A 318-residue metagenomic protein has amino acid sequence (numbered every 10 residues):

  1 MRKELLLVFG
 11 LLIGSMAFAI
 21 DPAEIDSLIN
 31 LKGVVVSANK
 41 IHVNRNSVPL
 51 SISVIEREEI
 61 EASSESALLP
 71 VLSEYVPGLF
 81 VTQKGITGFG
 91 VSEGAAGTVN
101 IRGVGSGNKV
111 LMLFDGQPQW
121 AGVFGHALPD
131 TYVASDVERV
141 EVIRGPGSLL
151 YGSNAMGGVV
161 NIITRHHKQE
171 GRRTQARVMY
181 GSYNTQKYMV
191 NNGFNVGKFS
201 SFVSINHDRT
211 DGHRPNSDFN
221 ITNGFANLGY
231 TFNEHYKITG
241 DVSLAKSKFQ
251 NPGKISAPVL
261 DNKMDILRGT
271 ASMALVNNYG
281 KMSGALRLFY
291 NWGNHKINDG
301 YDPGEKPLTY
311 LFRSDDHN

Functional and structural regions predicted by a protein language model:
I20-E61, L69, G107: Short, acidic, small-residue-rich periplasmic hinge/interaction motif at the N-terminus of Gram-negative outer-membrane
I52, L72-S73, V140-V142, V160-I162: Non-catalytic regulatory/gating segments with a bias toward low-complexity or hydrophobic composition
S73-Q117: Extracytoplasmic beta-strand/coil segments of soluble accessory domains associated with Gram-negative outer-membrane
N100, Q117-R144: Short acidic/polar hinge/loop motifs at secondary-structure boundaries that mediate gating or recognition
G147, V159, T164-F194, I205 (+1 more regions): Short strand-turn segments of transmembrane beta-barrel domains in outer membranes, especially the first one or two
V160, T174-V178, V203-I205, L228 (+3 more regions): Membrane-embedded beta-strand positions of outer-membrane beta-barrel proteins
Q169, V196-F199, N233-H235, A245 (+1 more regions): Outer-membrane beta-barrel channels and translocator barrels
T210-S217, I221, K237-A285, Y290-H317: Flexible loop and strand-edge segments within Gram-negative outer membrane beta-barrel domains
